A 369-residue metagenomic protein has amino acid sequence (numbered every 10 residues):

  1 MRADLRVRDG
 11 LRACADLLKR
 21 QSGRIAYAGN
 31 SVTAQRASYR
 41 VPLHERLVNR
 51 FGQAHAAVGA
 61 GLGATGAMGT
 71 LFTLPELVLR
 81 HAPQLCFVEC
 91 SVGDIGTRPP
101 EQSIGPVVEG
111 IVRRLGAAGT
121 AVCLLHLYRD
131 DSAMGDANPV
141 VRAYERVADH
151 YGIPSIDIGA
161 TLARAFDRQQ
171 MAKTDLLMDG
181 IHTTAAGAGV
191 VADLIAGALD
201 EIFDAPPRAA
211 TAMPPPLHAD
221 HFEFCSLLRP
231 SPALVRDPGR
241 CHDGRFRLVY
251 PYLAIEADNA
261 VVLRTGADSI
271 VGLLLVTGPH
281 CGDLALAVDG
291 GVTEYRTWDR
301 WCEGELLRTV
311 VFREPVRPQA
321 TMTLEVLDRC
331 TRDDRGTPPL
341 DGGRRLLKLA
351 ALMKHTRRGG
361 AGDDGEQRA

Functional and structural regions predicted by a protein language model:
M1-G63, T73-Q84, L263-G266, G272-A287 (+1 more regions): Serine-esterase "nucleophile elbow" of acetyl-processing enzymes
D4-G10, C123-L127, P139-L176, G189-F203: Extracellular serine-dependent O-acyl
L5, Y27, S31-V32, G59-T70 (+5 more regions): Cell-envelope and extracellular/periplasmic
Q21-A26, Y151-P154, K173-H221: Histidine-centered active-site loop/cap adjacent to the catalytic His in serine esterases/O-acetyl transfer systems
R36, D94-I104, S132-A137: Extracytoplasmic/secreted cell-surface and envelope-processing proteins
E89, G93, E109-E145: Active-site segments of SGNH/GDSL-like serine hydrolases that catalyze O-acetyl group transfer/hydrolysis on lipids
D204-T265, L274-V276, R335-A369: Glycan-recognition and processing domains
P279-R357: Beta-strand-rich ligand-recognition modules
